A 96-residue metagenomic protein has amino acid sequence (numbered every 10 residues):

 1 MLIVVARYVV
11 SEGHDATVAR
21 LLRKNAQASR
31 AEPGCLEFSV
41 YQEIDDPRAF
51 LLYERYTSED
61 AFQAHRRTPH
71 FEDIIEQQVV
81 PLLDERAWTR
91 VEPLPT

Functional and structural regions predicted by a protein language model:
L2-V9, S39-R66: Short, well-ordered beta-strand segments in beta-rich or mixed alpha/beta enzyme and ligand-binding folds
V9-A16, L94: Short N-terminal leader segment in a subset of presequences, especially plant chloroplast and some mitochondrial
G13, T17, P47, L83: Residues that form or flank phosphate/diphosphate-binding pockets in enzymes that use nucleotide phosphates
H14-L36, H70, I75-V79: Short amphipathic alpha-helical segments
R30, T57, L83: Short conserved AdoMet
V40-D46, I74-T96: Glycine-rich beta-strand-turn "strand-cap" elements at beta-sheet edges
L51-Y53, R66-L83: Long, charge-enriched, surface-exposed interaction segments in small proteins/subunits
